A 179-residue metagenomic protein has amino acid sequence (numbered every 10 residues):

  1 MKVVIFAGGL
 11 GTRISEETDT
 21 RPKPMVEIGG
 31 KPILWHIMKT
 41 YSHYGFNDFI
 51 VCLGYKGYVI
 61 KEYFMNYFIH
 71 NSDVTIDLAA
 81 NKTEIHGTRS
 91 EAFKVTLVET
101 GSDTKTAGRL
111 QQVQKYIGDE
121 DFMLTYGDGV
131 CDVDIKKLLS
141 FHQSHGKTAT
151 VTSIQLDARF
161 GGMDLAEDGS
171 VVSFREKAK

Functional and structural regions predicted by a protein language model:
M1-N66, L97: N-terminal glycine-rich phosphate-binding loop and ensuing alpha1 helix
V59, T104, G129-D132: A short, conserved beta-strand element in the Rossmann-like catalytic core that flanks the donor/metal-binding loop
F64, C131-K179: Conserved core of the sugar-phosphate nucleotidyltransferase
N66-F93: Short mixed-charge
T100-G101, Y126-G127: Short acidic donor-binding/metal-coordinating loop in glycosyltransferase active sites
T104-V113: Glycine-rich, basic loop-to-helix element that forms the pyrophosphate-binding segment of sugar-nucleotide handling
F122-M123: Short aromatic/hydrophobic "clamp" motif used to bind/position activated sugar donors
